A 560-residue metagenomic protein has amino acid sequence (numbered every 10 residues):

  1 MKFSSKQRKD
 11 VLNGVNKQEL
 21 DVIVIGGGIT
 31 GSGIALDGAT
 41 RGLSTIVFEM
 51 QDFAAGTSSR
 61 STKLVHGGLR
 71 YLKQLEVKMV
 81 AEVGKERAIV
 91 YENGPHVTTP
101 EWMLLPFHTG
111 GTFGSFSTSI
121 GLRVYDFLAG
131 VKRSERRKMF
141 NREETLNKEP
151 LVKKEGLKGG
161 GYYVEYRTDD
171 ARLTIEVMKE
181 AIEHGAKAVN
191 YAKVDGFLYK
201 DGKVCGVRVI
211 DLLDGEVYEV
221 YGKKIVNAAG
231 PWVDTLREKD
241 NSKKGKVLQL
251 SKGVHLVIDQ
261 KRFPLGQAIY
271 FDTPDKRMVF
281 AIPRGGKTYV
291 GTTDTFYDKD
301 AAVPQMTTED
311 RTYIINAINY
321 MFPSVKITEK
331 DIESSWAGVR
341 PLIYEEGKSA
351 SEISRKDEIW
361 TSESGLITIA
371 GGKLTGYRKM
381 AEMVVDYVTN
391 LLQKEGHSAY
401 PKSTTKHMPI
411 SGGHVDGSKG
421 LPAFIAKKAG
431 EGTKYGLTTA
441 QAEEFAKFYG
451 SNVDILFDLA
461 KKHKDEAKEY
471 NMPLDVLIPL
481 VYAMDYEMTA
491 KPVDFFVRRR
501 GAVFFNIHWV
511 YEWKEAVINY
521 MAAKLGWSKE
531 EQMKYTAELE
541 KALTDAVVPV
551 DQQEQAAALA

Functional and structural regions predicted by a protein language model:
M1-V22, D37-R41: Extreme N-terminal leader/targeting segments of oxidoreductases
V11, L20, Q51-D52, V97 (+12 more regions): C-terminal accessory subdomains/tails of enzymes that are appended
Q18-L20, D214-K224: Core beta-strand elements of the Rossmann-like FAD/NAD(P) dinucleotide-binding domain in flavoenzyme oxidoreductases
I25, V220-G230: Short hydrophobic core segments
G27-G28, M50: Glycine-rich Rossmann-fold phosphate-binding loop(s) that bind the pyrophosphate of adenine dinucleotide cofactors
A39-S59: Glycine-rich FAD pyrophosphate-binding loop
K63-K148: Dinucleotide-binding Rossmann-like beta1-alpha1 core, especially the glycine-rich loop that anchors the ADP
N190-C205: A conserved short coil-to-beta-strand element within the FAD-binding core of flavoproteins
